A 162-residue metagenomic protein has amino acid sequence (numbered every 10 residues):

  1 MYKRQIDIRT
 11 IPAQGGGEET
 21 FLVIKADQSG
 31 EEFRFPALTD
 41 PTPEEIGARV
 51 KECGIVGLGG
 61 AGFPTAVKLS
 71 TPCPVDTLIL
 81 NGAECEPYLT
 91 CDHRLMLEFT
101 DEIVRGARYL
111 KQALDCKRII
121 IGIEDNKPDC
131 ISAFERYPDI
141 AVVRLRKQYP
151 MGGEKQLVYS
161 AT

Functional and structural regions predicted by a protein language model:
M1-Q5: Conserved small/polar residues in nucleotide/adenosyl-binding loops
R9-L58, F63, K68, P72-C73 (+1 more regions): Acidic low-complexity segments
K25-Q28, K68-S70, A83, M96 (+2 more regions): Redox cofactor-anchoring modules in respiratory/redox and cofactor-processing assemblies
R34-P36, A61, V67-L69, L89-H93 (+2 more regions): Short acidic, glycine/serine/threonine-rich loops at helix termini
A48-I55, G60, A83-E84, R108-C116 (+2 more regions): Generic secondary-structure signature for well-ordered alpha-helical cores
G57, L78-D92: Gly-rich Lys/Arg/Thr-decorated short loops/hinges at beta-loop-alpha junctions or inter-strand turns that position
L97-A113: Histidine-anchored nucleotide/phosphate-binding helix
K117-T162: Hydrophobic alpha-helical positions that pack around
